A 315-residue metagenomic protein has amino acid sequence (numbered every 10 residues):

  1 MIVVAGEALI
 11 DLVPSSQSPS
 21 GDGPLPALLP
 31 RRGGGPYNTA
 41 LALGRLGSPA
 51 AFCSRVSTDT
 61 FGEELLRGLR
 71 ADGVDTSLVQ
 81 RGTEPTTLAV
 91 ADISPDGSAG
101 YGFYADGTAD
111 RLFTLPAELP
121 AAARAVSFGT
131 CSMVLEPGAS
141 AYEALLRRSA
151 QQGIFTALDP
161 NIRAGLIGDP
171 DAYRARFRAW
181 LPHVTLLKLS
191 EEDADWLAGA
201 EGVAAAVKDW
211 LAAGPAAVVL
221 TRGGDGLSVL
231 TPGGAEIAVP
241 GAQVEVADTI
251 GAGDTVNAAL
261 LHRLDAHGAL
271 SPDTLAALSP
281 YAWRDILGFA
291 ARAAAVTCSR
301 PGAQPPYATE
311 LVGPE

Functional and structural regions predicted by a protein language model:
M1-D75: Glycine-rich phosphate/adenosyl-contacting loop at the front of the ribokinase-like
M1-V3, R124-A125, L186: Structural motif
V3, E201-E315: Conserved phosphate-binding/catalytic region of the ribokinase-like
A8, G35, C131, P160 (+1 more regions): Active-site metal-binding loops of divalent metal-dependent hydrolases
L41, L88-D92, G226-L230: Short beta-strand scaffold segments in enzyme catalytic cores
L43, S190, G253: Short, conserved phosphate/pyrophosphate- and ester-handling motifs at nucleotide-, phospho-/glycolipid
P49-T130, I154, E315: Conserved N-terminal subdomain of the carbohydrate kinase-like
C131-K208, D225-G226: Conserved beta-alpha-beta core of the PfkB/ribokinase-like small-molecule kinase fold
